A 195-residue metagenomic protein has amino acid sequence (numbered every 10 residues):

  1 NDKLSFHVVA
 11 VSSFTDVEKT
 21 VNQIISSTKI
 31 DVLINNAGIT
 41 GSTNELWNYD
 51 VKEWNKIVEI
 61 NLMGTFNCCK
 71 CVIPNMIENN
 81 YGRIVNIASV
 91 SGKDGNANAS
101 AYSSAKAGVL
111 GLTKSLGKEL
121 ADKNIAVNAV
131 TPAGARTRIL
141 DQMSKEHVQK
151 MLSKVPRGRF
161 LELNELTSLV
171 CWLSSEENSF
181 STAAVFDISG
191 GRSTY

Functional and structural regions predicted by a protein language model:
V8-K19, V51, N164: The beta1-alpha1 cofactor-binding region of Rossmann-like NAD(H)/NADP(H)-dependent oxidoreductases
T40-T43, D94, C171, T182-Y195: Short C-terminal tail/terminal secondary-structure segment of NAD(P)H-dependent dehydrogenase/reductase domains
N44-L46, E53-N55, L140, H147-M151: Substrate-binding pocket helix/loop in short-chain dehydrogenase/reductase
W47-F66, Y81, V85, V109 (+1 more regions): Catalytic Tyr-X3-Lys loop
C69, A105, T113: Active-site helix of classical SDR
P74, K118-D122, S179: Alpha-helical segment proximal to the catalytic Tyr-Lys
S89: Residue(s) in the substrate-gating loop at a strand-loop-helix junction that position the organic substrate next
V155-L166: A conserved structural motif in NAD(P)-dependent oxidoreductases
